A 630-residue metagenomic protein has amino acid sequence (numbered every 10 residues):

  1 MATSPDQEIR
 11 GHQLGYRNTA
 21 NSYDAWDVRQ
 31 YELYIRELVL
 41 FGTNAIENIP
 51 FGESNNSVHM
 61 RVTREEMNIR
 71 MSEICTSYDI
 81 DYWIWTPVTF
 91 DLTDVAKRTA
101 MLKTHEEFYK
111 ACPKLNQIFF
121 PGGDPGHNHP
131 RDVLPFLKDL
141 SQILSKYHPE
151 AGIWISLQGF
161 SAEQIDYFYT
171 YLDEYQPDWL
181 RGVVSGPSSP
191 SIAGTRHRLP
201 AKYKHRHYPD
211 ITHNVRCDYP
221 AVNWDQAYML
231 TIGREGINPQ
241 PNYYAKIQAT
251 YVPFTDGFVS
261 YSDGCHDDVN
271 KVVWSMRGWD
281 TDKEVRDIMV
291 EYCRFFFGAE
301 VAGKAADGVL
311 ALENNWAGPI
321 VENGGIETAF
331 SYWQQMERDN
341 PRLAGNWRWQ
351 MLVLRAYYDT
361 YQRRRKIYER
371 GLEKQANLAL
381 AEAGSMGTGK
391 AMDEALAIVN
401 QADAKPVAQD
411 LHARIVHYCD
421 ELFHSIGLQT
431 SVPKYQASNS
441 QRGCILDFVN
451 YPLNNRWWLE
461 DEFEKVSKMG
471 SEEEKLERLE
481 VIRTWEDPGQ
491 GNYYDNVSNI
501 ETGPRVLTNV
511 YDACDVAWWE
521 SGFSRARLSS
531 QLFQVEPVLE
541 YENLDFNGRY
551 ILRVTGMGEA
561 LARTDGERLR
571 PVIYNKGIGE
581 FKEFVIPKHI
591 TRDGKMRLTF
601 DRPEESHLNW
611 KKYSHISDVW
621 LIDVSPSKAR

Functional and structural regions predicted by a protein language model:
M1-A45: An acidic-aromatic substrate-binding cleft motif
G11, Q117, G182, N543 (+1 more regions): Extracellular/lumenal ectodomain signal focusing on beta-strand-rich modules and carbohydrate-recognition contexts
G15, N44, N55-S72, T76-Y78 (+7 more regions): Catalytic-core regions of glycoside hydrolase
S262-N270, D282-L479: C-terminal non-catalytic alpha-helical accessory regions
W457-N547, L608-R630: Glycan-recognition and processing domains
R527-N547, T555-V624: Beta-strand-rich ligand-recognition modules
